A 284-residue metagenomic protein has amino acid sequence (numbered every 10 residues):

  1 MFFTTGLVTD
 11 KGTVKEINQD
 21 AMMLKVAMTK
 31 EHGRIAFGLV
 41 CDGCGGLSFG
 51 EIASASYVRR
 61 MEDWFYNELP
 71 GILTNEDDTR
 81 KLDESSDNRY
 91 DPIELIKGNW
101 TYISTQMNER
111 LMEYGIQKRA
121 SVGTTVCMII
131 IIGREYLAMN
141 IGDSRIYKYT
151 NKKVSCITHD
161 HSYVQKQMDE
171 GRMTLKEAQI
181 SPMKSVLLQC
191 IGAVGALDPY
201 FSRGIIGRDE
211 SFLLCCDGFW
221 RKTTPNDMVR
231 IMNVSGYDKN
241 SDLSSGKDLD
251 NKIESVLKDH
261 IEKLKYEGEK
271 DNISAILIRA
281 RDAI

Functional and structural regions predicted by a protein language model:
M1-I284: PP2C/PPM-type serine/threonine phosphatase catalytic domain
